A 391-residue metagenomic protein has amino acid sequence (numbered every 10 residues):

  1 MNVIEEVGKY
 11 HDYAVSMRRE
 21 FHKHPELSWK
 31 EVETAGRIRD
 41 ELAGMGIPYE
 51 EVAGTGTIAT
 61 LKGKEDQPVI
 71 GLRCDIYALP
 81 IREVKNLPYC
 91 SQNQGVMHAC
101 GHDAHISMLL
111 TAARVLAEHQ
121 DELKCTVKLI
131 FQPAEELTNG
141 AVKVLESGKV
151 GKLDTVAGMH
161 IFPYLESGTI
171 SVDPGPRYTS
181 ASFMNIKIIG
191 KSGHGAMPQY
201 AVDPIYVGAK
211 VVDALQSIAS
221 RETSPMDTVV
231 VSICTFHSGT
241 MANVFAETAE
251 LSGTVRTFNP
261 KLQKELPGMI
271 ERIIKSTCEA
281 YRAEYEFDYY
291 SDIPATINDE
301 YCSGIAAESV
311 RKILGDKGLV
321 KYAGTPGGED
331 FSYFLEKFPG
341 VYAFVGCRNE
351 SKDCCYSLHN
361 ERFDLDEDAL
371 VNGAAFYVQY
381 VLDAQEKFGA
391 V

Functional and structural regions predicted by a protein language model:
M1-H98, S107-L110, R114-L123: Acidic/His- and Gly-rich active-site-bordering loop/insert found across diverse amide/peptide-bond hydrolases
H11-A14, R18, A35-R39, L109 (+6 more regions): Hydrophobic face of alpha-helices
F21, L72, H102, L129 (+7 more regions): Divalent metal-coordination and catalytic microenvironments
H24, Q199-P204, K261-L266: Active-site pocket-shaping loop/turn-to-helix segments
R73, R82, M184-I186, Y342-C347: Non-cysteine beta-strand/loop elements that form the S-adenosyl-L-methionine
L79-I81, N86-M97, D103-A104, L116-A246 (+1 more regions): Histidine/acidic-residue-rich, glycine-tolerant segments that coordinate divalent metal ions
A209-V391: Metal-dependent amide/peptide-bond hydrolase catalytic core, centered on the "pita-bread" metallohydrolase fold
